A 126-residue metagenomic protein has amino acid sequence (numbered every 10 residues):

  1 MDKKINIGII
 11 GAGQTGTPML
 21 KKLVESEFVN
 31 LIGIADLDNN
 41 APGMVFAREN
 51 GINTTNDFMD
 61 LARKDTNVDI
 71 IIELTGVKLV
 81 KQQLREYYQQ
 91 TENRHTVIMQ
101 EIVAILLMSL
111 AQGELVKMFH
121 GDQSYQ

Functional and structural regions predicted by a protein language model:
K3-K21: Glycine-rich adenosine-cofactor-binding loop
N6, N30-G33, V68-I71: Short active-site oxyanion
K21-E25, E86: Short, well-ordered alpha-helices that flank and scaffold nucleotide-derived cofactor binding pockets
S26-N50: NAD(P)-binding Rossmann-fold cofactor-contacting core
G43, K78-Q126: Rossmann-fold NAD(P)-binding glycine/threonine-rich loop
R48-T55, Y88-R94: Active-site regions of enzymes building and remodeling cell-envelope glycoconjugates
N53-L61, I98: Short acidic-hydrophobic, aromatic-tinged amphipathic segments that line or gate anion-handling sites
D60-K81: Rossmann-like NAD(P)-binding element
